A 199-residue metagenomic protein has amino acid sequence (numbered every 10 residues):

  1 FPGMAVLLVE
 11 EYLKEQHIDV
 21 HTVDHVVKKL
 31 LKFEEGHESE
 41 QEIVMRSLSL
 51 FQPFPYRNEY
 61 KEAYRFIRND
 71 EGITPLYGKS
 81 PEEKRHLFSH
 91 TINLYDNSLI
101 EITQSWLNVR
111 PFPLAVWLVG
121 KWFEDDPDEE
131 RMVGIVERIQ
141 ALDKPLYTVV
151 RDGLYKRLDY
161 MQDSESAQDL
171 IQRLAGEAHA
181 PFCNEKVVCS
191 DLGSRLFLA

Functional and structural regions predicted by a protein language model:
F1-P2, F112: Conformational gate/switch positions in structured elements
P2-Q16, E42-P55, T91, Y95-S98 (+2 more regions): Short, amphipathic alpha-helical segments that act as regulatory/interfacial helices in nucleotide-processing proteins
Y12-F88, T103-N108, F112, G120 (+2 more regions): Winged-helix-like regulatory helical subdomains adjacent to P-loop NTPase cores
R68-S80, D96, T103, L118-A199: Extended amphipathic alpha-helical scaffold segments
